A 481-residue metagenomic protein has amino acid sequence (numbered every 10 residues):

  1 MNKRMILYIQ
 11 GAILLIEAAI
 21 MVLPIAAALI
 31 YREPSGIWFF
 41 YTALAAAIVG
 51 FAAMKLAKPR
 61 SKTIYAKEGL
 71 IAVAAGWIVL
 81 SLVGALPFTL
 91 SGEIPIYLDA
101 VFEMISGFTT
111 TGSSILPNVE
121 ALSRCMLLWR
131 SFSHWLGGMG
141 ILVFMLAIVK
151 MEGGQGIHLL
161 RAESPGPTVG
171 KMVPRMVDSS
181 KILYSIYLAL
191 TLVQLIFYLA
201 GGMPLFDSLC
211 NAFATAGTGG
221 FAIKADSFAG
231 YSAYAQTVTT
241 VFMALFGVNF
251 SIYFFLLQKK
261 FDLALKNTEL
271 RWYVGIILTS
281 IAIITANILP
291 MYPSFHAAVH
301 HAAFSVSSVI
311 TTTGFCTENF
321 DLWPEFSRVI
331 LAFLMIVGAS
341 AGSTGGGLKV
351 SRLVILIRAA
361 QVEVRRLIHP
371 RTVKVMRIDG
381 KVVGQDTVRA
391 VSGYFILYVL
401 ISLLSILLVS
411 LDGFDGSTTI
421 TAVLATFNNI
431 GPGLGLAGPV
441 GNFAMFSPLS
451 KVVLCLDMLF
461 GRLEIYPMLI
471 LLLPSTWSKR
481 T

Functional and structural regions predicted by a protein language model:
M1-T481: Membrane-proximal intracellular helices of multi-pass ion channels
